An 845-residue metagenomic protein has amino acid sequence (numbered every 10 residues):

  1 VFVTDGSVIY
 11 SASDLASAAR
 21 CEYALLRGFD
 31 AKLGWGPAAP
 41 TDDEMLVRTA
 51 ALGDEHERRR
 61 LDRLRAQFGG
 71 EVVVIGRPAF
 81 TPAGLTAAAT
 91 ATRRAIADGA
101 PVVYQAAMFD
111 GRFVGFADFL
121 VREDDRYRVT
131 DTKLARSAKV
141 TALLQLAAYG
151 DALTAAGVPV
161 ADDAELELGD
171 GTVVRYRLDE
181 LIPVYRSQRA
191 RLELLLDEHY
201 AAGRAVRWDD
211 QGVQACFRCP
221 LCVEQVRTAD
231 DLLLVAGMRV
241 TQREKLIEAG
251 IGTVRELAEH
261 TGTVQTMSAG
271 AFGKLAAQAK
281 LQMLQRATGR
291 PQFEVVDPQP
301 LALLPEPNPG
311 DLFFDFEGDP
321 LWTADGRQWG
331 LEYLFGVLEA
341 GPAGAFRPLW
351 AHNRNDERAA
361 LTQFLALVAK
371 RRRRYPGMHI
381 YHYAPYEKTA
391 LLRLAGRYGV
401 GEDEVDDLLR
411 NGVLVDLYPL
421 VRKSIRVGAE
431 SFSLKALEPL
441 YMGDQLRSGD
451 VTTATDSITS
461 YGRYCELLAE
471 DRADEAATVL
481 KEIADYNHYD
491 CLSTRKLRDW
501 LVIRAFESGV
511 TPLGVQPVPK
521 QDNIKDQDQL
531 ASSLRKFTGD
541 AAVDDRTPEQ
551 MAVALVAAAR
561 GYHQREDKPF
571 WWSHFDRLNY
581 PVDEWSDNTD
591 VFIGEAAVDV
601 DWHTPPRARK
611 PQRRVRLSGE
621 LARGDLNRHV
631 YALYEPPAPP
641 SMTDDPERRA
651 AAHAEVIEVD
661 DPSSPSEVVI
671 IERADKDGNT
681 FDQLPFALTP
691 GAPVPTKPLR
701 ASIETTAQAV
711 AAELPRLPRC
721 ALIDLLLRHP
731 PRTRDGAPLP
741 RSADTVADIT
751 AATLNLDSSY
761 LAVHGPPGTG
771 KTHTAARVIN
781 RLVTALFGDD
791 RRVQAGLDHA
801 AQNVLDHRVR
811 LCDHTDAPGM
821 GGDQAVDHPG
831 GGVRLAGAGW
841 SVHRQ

Functional and structural regions predicted by a protein language model:
V1-R122: Metal-dependent nuclease catalytic cores that hydrolyze phosphodiester bonds in DNA/RNA, characterized by
A12, R20, F29-I75, S508 (+1 more regions): Accessory interdomain/linker segments of ATP-dependent helicases and helicase-like nucleic-acid enzymes that mediate
T90-A91, I96-A190, G330-G336, A343-A360 (+1 more regions): Mg2+/Mn2+-dependent nuclease catalytic core
R94-I96, M108-D110, Q292-G377, A395-V400: Conserved RNase H-like, two-metal-ion catalytic cores of nucleic-acid enzymes
A142-L178, D403-H488: Active-site-proximal helix-loop-helix substrate-binding element of RNase H-like nuclease domains
Q242-R327, L331, K370, G561-N588 (+1 more regions): Long, highly charged low-complexity segments
L578-E713: Conserved ASCE P-loop ATPase motor domains encompassing nucleic-acid-directed helicases/translocases
A674-R791: ASCE P-loop NTPase motor cores of helicases and related translocases
